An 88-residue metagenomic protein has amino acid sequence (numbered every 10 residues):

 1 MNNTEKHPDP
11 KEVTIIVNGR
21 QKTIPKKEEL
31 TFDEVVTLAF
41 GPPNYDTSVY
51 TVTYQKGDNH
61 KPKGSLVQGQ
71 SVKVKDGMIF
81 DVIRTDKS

Functional and structural regions predicted by a protein language model:
M1-S88: Ubiquitin-like/PB1-type beta-grasp interaction modules and other compact soluble beta-rich domains
